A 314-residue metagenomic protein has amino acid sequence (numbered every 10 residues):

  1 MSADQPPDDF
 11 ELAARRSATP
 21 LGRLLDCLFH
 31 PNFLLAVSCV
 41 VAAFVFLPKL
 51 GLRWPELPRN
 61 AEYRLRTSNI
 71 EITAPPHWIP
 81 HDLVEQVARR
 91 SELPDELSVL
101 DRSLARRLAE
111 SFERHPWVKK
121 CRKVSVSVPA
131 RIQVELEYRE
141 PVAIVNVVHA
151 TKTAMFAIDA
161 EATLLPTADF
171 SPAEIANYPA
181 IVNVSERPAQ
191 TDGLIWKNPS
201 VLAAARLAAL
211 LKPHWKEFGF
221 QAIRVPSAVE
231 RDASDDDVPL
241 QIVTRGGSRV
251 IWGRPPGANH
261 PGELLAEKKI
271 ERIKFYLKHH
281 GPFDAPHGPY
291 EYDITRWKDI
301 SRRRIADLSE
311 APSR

Functional and structural regions predicted by a protein language model:
M1-N69, R90-R314: Charged, solvent-exposed interaction patches on well-folded alpha/beta domains that mediate macromolecular contacts
I72-E96: Inhibitory N-terminal propeptides of secreted protease zymogens
